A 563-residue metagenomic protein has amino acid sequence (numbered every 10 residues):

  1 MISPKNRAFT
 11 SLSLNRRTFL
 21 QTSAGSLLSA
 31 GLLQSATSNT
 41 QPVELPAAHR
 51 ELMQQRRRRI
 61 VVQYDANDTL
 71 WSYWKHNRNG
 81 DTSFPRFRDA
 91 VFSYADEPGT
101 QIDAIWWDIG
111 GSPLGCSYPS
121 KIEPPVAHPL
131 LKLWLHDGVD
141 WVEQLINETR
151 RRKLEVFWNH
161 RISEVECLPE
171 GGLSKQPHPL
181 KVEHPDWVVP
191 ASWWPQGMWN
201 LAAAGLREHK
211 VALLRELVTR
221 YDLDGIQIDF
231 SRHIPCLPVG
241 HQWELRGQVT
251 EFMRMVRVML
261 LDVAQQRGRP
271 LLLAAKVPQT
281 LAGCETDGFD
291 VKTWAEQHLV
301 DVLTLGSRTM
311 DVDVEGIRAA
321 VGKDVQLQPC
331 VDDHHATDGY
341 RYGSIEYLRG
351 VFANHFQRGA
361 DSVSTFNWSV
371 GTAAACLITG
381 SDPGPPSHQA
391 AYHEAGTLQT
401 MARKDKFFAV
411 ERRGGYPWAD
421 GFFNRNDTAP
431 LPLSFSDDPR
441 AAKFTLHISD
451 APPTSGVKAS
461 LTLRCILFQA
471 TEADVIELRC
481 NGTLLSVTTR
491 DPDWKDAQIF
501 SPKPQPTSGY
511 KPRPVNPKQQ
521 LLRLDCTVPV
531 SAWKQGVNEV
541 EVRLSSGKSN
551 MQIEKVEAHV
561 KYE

Functional and structural regions predicted by a protein language model:
I2-L27: N-terminal secretory signal peptides and thylakoid transit peptides that target proteins across membranes
R57-I60, Y64-T82, W158, S163-E216: Active-site-adjacent "subsite" loops/lids of carbohydrate-active enzymes
R86-L114, R358: Catalytic domains of carbohydrate-active enzymes, especially glycoside hydrolases
P113-D140, P169-L201, R232-G247: Aromatic- and acidic-residue-enriched carbohydrate-binding clefts of CAZyme catalytic domains
K210-L213, T219-V300, T304-G322: Active-site neighborhood of glycoside hydrolase catalytic domains
T304-S307, S344-K404: Substrate-binding cleft of secreted/luminal carbohydrate-active enzymes
V321-I345: Active-site clefts of carbohydrate-active enzymes
I466-E563: Beta-strand-rich ligand-recognition modules
